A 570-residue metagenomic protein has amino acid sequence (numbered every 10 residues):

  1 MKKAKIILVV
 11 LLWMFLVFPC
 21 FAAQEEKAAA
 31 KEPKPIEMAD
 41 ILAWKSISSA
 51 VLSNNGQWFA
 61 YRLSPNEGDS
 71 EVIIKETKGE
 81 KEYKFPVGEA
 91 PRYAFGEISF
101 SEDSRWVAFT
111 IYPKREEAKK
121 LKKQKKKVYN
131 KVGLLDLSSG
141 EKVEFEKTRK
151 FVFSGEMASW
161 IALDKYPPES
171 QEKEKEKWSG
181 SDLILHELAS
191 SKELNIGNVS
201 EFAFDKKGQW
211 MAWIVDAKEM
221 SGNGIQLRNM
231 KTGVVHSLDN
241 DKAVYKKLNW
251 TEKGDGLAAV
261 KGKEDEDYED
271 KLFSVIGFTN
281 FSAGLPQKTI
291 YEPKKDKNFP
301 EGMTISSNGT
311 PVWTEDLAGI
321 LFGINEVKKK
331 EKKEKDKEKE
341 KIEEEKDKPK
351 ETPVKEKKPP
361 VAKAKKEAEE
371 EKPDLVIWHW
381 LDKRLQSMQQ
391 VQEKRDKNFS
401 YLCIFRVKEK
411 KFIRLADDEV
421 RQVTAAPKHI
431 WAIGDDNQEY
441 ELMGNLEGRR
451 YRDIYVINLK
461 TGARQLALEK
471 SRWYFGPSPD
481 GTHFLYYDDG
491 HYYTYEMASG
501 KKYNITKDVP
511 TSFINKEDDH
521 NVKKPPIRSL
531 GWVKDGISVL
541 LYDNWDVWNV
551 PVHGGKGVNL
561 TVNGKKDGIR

Functional and structural regions predicted by a protein language model:
M1-V10: Bacterial N-terminal signal peptides that target proteins for export
W13, F21-R570: Beta-propeller folds
